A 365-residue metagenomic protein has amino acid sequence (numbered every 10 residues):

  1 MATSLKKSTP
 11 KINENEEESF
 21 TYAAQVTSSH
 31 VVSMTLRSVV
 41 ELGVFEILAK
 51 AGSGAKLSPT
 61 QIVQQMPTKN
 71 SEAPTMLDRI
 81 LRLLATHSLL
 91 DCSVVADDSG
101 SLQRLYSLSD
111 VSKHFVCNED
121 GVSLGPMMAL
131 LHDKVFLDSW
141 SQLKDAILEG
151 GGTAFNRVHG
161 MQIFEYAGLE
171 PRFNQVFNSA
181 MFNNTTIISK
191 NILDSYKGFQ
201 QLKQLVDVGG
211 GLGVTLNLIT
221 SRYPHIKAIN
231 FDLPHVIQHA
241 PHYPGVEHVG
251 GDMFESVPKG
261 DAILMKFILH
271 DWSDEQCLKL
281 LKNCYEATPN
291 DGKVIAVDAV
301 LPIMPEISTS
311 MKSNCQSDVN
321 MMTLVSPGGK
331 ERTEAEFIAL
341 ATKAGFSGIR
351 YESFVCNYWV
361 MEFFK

Functional and structural regions predicted by a protein language model:
A2-K7, C117-K312, G348-F354, Y358-V360: Conserved adenosyl
S4-E14, E18-Q204: Conserved Class I S-adenosyl-L-methionine-dependent methyltransferase catalytic core
R37, A335-F364: Conserved Class I S-adenosyl-L-methionine
L57, E72, S101, P289 (+3 more regions): Eukaryote-biased feature marking scaffold/signaling PDZ-domain proteins and nuclear chromatin regulators
D78-R79, K279, E336: Alpha-helical macromolecular-interaction surfaces
H87-L89, Y223, G345-F346: Short glycine-rich hinge loops at helix-strand junctions in the catalytic core of two-component histidine kinases
V297-A344: C-terminal alpha-helical "lid/dimerization" subdomain adjacent to the S-adenosyl-L-methionine
